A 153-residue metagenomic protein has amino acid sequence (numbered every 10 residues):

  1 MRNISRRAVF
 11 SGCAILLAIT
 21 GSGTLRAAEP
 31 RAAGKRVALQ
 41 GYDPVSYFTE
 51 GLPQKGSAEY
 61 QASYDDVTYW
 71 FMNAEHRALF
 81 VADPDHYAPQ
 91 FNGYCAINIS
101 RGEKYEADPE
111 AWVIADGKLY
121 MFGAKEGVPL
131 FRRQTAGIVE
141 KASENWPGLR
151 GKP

Functional and structural regions predicted by a protein language model:
M1-L16, T20: N-terminal secretory signal peptides and thylakoid transit peptides that target proteins across membranes
G23-Y42: C-terminal segment of N-terminal export signals and the immediately downstream linker at the start of the mature
G34-K35, Y42, A82-I97: A low-complexity, Ser/Thr/Gly/Pro-enriched, surface-exposed linker/loop concept that marks segments flanking
F48-Y60, R101, Y105-A111, K118 (+2 more regions): N-terminal secretory/targeting leader peptides
G51-D83: N-terminal, post-signal-peptide region of Sec/Tat-exported proteins
W70-F71, Y120-G123: Hydrophobic core segments of beta-strands in well-ordered, beta-rich domains
R132-P153: C-terminal partner/receptor-binding element of secreted or periplasmic proteins
